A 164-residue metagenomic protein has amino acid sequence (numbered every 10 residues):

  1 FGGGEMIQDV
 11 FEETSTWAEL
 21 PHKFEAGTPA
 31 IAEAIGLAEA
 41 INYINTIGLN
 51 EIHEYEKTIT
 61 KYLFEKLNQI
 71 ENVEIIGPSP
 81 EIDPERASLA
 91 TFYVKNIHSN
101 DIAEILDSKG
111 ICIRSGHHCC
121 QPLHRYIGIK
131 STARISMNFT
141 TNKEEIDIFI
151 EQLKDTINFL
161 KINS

Functional and structural regions predicted by a protein language model:
F1-S164: Pyridoxal 5′-phosphate
